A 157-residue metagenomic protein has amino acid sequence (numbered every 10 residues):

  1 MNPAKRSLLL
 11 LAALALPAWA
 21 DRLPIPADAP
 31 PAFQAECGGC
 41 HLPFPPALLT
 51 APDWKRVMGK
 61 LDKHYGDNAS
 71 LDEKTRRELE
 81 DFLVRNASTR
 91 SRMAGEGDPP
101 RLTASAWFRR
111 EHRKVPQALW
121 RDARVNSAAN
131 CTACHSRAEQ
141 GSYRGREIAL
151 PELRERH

Functional and structural regions predicted by a protein language model:
M1-L9: Bacterial N-terminal signal peptides that target proteins for export
A15-P17: N-terminal signal peptide c-region/cleavage motif recognized by signal peptidases
D21-E78, A87-H157: Sequence context surrounding c-type heme c attachment/ligation sites in exported
